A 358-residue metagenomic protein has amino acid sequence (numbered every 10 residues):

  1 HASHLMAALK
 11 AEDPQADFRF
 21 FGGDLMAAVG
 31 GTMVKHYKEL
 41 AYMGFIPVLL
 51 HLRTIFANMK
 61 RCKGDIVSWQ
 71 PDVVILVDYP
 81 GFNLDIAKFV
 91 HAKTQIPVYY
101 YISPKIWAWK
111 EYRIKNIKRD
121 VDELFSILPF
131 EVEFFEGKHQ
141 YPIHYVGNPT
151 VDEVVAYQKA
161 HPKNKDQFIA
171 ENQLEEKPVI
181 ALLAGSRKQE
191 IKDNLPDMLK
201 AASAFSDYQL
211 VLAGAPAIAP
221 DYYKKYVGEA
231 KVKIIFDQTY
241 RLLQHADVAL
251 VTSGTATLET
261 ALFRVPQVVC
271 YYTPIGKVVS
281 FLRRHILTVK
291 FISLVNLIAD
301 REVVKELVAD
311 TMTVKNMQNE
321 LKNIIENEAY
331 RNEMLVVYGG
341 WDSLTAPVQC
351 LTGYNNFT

Functional and structural regions predicted by a protein language model:
H1-T358: Nucleotide-activated sugar donor-binding and catalytic core shared by glycosyltransferases and related lipid-linked
